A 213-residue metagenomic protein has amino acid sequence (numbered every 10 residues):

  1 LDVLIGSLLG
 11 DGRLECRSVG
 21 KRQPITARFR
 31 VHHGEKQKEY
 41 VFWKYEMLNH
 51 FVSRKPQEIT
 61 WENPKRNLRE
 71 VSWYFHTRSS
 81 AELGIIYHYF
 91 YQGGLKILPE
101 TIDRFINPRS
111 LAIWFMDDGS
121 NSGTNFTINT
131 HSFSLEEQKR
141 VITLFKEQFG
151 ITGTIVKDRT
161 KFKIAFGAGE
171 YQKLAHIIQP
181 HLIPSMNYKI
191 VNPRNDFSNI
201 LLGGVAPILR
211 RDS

Functional and structural regions predicted by a protein language model:
L1-S213: Internal intein/HINT superfamily modules and their associated LAGLIDADG
